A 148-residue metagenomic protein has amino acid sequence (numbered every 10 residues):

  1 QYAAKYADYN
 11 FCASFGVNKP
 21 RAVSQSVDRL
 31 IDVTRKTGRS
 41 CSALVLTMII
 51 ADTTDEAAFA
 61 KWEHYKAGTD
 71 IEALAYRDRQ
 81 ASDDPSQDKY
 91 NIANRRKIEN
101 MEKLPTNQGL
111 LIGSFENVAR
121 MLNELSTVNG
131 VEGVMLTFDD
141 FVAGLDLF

Functional and structural regions predicted by a protein language model:
Q1, D8-A13, C41-M48, V134-L136: Hydrophobic faces of well-ordered beta-strands that scaffold small-molecule active sites in alpha/beta enzyme cores
Y2-Y6, Q25-R29, L147: A short acidic, amphipathic alpha-helical/loop segment
A4, T127-G130: Alpha-helix termination/capping residues and helix-transition junctions
A13-V17, Q108, F138: Active-site oxyanion-binding pockets that recognize sulfate/phosphate
G16, T47-A51, D140-V142: Active-site-proximal loop/turn and secondary-structure-junction residues that shape catalytic pockets, frequently
P20-V128: An alpha-helical appendage that flanks or caps ligand/catalytic pockets
L136-F148: C-terminal/domain-terminus segments
